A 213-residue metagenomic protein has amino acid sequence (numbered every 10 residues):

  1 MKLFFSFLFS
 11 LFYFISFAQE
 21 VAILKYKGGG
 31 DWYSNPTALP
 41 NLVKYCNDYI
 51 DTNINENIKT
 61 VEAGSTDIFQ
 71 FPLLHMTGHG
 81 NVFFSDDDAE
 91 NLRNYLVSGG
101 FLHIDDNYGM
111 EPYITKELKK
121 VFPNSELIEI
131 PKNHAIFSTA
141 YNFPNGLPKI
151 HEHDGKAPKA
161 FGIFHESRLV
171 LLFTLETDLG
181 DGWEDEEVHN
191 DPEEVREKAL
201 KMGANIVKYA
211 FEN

Functional and structural regions predicted by a protein language model:
M1-F4: Positively charged n-region of N-terminal signal peptides that target proteins for export
S6-Y13: Bacterial N-terminal signal peptides
F17-L73, T77-G80, E176-L179, D185-N213: Aromatic-Pro/Gly-enriched surface loop or interdomain linker that acts as a lid/target-recognition segment
V21, L73-P112: Short alpha-beta junction capping motif
Y26-G30, H79-F83, F101, Y108-P112 (+2 more regions): Solvent-exposed loop/turn segments at secondary-structure junctions within structured extracellular/periplasmic domains
P36-V43, A89, R93, E111 (+2 more regions): Extracytoplasmic/secreted envelope proteins and their assembly/folding machinery, especially bacterial periplasmic
G64, G155-L171: Short, surface-exposed beta-strand/loop micro-motifs that present aromatic residues
K116-L147: Acidic, glycine-rich loop-and-strand cores that form catalytic or ligand-binding grooves in diverse globular domains
